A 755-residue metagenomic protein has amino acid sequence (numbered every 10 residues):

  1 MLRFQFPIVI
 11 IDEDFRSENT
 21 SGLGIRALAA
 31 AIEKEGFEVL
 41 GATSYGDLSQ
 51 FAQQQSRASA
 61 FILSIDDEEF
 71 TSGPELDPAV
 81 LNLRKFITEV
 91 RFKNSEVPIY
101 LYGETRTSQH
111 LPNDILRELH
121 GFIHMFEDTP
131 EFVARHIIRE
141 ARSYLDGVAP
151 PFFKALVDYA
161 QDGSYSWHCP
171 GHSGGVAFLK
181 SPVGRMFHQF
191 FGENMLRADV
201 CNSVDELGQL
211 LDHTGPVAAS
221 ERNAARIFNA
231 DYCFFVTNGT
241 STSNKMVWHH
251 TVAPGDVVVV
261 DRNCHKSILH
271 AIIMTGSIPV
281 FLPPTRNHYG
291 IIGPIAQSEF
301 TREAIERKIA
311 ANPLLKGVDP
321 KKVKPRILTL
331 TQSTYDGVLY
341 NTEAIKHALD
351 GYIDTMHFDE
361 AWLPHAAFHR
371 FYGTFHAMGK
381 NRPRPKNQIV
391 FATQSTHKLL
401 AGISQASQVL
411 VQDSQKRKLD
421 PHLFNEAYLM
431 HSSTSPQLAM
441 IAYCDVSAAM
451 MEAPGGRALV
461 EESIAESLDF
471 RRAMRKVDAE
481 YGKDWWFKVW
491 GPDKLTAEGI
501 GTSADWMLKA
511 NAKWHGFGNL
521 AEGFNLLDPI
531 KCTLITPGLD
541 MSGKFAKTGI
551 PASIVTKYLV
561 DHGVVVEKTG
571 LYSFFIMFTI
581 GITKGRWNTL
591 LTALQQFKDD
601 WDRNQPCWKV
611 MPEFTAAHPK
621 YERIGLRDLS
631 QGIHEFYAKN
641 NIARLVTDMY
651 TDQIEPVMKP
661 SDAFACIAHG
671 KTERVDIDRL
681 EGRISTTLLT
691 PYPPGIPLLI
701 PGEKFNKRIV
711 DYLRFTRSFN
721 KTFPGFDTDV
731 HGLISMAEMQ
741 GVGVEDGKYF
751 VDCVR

Functional and structural regions predicted by a protein language model:
L2, D47, A52-A60, G73-R84 (+6 more regions): Non-catalytic terminal extensions of PLP-dependent enzymes
L2-I32, G41, F61, I272: Conserved acidic segment of CheY-like receiver
A27-E38, I227-F228, G276-I278: Short helix-loop-beta junction
A42-Y45, Q50-Q54, T88, P112 (+3 more regions): Conserved PLP-enzyme active-site core in the AAT-like
R57-A60, H120-H124, E131, D231 (+4 more regions): Conserved acidic residues
I62-S72: Active-site residues of response regulator receiver
L101-Y102: Hydrophobic/aromatic residues positioned on beta-strands within the core alpha/beta folds
V183-M274, V280: Long, structured ligand/cofactor-binding scaffold of large enzymes
